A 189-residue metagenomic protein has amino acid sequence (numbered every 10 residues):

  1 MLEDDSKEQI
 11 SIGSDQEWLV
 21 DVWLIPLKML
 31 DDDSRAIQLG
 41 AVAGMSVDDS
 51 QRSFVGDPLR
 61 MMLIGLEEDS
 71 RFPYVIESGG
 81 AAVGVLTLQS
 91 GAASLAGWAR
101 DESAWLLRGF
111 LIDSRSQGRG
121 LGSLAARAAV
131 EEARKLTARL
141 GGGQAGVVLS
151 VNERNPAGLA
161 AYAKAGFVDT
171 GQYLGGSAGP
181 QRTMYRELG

Functional and structural regions predicted by a protein language model:
M1-W18: Acyl-donor-binding surface of acyltransferase catalytic domains
L2-D5, V22, G143-L159, A163-G189: C-terminal "cap" of GNAT-fold acetyltransferases
W18-R115, A126-A128, E132-R139, G175: Acetyl-CoA-dependent GNAT
T87-L95, G120-G122, A145, L149-N152: Short flexible/disordered coil segments
G109, D113-R127, G141, E153-A160 (+1 more regions): Conserved glycine-rich acetyl-CoA-binding loop
G122, A133-K135, G171, G179: Alpha-helix termini
